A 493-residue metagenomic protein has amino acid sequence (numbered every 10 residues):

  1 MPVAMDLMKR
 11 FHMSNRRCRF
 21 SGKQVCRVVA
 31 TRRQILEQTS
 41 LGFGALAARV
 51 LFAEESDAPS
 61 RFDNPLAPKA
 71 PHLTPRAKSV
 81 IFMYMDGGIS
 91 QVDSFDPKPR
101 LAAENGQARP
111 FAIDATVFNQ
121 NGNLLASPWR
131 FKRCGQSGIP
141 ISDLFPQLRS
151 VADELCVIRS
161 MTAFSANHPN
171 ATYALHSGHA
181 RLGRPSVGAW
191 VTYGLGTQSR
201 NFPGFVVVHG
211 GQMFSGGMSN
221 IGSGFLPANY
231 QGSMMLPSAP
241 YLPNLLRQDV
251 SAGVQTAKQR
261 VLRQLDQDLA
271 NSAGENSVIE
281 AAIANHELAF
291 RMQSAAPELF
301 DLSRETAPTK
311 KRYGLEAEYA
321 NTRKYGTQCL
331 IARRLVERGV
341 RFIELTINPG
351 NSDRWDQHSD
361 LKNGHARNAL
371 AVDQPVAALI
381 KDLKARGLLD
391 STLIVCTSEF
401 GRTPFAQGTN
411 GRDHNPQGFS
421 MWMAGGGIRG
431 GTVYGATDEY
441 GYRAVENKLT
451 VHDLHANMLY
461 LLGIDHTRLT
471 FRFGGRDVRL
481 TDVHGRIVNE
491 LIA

Functional and structural regions predicted by a protein language model:
P2-A493: Ligand-binding pockets and gating/stacking loops
